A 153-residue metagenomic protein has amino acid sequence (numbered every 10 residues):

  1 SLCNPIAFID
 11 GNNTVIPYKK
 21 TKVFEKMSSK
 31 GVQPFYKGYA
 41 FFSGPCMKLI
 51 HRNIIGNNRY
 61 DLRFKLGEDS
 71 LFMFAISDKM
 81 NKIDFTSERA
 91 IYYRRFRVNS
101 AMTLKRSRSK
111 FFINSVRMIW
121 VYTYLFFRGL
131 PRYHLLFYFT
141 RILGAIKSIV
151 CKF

Functional and structural regions predicted by a protein language model:
S1-P17: Conserved donor NDP-sugar-binding/catalytic core segment of glycosyltransferases
F8-N13, P34-F42, D84-F85, W120-P131: Low-complexity, flexible helical/coil segments
I9-D10, N53, I146, K152: Intrinsically disordered, low-complexity segments enriched in polar/charged small residues
P17-T21, T103-L104: Short, hinge-like loop/turn segments at secondary-structure boundaries
M27-R106: Conserved nucleotide-sugar donor-binding catalytic segment
S107-W120, F127-F153: Non-catalytic, C-terminal membrane-associated alpha-helical segments of glycosyltransferases
